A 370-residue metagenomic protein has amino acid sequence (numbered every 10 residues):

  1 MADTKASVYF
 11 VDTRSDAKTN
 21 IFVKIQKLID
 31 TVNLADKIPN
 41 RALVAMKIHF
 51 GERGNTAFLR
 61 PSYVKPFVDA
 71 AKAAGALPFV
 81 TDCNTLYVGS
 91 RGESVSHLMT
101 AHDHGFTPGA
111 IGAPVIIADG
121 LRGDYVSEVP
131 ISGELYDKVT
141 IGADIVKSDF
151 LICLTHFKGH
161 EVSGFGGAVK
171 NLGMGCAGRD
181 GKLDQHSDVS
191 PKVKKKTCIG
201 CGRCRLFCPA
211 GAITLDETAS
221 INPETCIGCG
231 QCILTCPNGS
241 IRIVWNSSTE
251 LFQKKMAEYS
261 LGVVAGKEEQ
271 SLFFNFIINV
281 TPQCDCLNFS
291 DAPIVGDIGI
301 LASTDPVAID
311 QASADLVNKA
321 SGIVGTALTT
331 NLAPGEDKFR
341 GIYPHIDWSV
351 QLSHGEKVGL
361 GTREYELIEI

Functional and structural regions predicted by a protein language model:
A2-Y63, A70, A74-D82, Y87-I370: Extended, low-polarity segments enriched in aliphatic/aromatic residues
